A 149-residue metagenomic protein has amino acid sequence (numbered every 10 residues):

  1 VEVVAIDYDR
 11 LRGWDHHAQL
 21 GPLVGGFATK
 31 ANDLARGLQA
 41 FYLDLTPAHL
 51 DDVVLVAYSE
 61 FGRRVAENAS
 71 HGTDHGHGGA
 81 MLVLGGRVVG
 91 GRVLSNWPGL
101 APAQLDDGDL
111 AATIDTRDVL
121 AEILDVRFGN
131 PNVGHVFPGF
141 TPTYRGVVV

Functional and structural regions predicted by a protein language model:
V1-R12: Short coil-to-beta-strand
L11-V149: Feature marks hydrolase-like catalytic cores characterized by long aromatic- and Gly/Pro-rich stretches
